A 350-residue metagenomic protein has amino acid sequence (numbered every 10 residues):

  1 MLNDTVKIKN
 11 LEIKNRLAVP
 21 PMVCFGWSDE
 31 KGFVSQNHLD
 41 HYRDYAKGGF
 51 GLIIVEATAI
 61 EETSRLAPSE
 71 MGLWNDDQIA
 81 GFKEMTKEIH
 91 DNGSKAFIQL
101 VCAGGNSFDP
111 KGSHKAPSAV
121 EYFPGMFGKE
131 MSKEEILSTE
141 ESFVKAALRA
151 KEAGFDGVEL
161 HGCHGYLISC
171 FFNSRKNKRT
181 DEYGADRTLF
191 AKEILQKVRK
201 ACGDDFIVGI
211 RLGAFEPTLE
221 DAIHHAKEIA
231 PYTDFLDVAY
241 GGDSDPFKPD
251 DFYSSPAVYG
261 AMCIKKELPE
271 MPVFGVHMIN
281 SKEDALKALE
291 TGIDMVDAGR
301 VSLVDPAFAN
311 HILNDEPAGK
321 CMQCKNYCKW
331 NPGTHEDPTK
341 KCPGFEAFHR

Functional and structural regions predicted by a protein language model:
M1-R350: Flavin-dependent oxidoreductase catalytic cores
